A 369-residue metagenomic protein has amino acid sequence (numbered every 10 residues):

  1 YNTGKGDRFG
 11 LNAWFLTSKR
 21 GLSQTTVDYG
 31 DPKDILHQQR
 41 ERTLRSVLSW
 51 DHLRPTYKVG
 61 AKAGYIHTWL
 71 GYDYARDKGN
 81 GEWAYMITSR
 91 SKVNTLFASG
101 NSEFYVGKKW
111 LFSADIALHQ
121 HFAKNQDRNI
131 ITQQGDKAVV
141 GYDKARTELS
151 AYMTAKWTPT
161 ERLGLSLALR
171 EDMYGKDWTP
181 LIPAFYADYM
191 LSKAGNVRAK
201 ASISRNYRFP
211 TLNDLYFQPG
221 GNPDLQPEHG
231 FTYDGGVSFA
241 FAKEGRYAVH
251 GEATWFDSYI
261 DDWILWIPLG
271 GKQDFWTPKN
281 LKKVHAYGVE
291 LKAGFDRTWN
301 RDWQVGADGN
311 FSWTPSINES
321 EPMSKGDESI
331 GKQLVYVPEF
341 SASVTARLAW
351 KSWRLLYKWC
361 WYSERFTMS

Functional and structural regions predicted by a protein language model:
Y1, L16-L22, G60-A84, F112-H119 (+5 more regions): Surface-exposed extracellular loop regions of Gram-negative outer-membrane beta-barrel proteins
T3, F15-K19, R54, Y65-G71 (+11 more regions): Transmembrane beta-strands of outer-membrane beta-barrel pores
K5-V59, A63-N94: Flexible loop and strand-edge segments within Gram-negative outer membrane beta-barrel domains
G6-F9, K19, T56-V59, K109-F112 (+5 more regions): Repeated loop/turn-to-beta-strand initiation elements of outer-membrane beta-barrel proteins
Q38, H52, A63-Y65, N80-S166 (+5 more regions): Outer-membrane beta-barrel transmembrane domain signature of Gram-negative proteins, especially the mid-to-C-terminal
T56-Y74, M190-S192, R198-K200, P227-D296: Membrane-embedded beta-barrel scaffold of Gram-negative outer-membrane proteins
K109-L111, A117, K137-S258, T345-R347: Structural signature of Gram-negative outer-membrane beta-barrels, strongest in the C-terminal barrel of TonB-dependent
T158-R162, W255-Y259, N280-M368: Gram-negative outer-membrane beta-barrel transporters
